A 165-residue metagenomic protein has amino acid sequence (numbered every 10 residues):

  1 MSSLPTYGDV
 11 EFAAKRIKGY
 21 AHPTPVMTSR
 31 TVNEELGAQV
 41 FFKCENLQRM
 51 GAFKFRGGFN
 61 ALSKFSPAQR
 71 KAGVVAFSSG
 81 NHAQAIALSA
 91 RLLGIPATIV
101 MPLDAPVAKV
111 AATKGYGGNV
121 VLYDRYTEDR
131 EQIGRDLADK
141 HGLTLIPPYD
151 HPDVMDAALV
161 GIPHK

Functional and structural regions predicted by a protein language model:
M1-K165: PLP-dependent amino-acid enzyme catalytic core
